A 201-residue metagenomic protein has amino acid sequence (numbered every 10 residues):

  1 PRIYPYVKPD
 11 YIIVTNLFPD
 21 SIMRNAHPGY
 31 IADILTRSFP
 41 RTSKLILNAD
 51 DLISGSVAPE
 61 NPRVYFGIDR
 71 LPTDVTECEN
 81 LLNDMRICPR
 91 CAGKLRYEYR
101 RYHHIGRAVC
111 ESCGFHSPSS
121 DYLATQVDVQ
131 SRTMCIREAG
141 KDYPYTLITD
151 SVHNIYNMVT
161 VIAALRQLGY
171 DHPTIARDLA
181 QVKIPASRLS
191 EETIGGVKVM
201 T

Functional and structural regions predicted by a protein language model:
P1-E98: Flexible active-site lid/hinge loop adjacent to a nucleotide/diphosphate and Mg2+-phosphate binding pocket
V7-N16, I105-P118, T146-A180: A conserved, hydrophobic alpha-helical segment in the catalytic core of large ATP/adenylate-utilizing enzymes
I22, A124, L189: Short clusters of hydrophobic/aromatic residues that line enzyme substrate/ligand-binding pockets
P40, P59, R90-Y97, S112-P118 (+3 more regions): Generic secondary-structure signature for well-ordered alpha-helical cores
D69-C135, I148: Cys/His-rich short segments
N80-N83, T149-T160, P185-L189: Short glycine/threonine-rich catalytic loop with a Thr-x-Gly-x-Asp
F115, D128-S131, A164-T201: Gly/charged, well-structured mid-domain segments that form the phosphate/adenylate-handling core of ATP-dependent
E138-L147, E192-K198: Glycine/charged-rich beta-loop-alpha catalytic/anionic-binding loops adjacent to active sites
